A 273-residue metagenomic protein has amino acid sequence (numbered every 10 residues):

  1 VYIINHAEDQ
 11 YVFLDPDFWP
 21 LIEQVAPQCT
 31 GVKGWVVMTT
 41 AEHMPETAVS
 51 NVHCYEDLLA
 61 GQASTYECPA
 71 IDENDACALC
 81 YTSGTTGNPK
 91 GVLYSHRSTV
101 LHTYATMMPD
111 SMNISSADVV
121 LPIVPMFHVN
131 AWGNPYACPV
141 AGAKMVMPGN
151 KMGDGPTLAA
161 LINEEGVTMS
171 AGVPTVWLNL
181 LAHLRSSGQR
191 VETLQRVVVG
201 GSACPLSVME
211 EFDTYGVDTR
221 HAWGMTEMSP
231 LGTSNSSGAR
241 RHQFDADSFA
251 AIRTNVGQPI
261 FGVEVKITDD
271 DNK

Functional and structural regions predicted by a protein language model:
V1-A60, I71: Structural core segment of the AMP-binding/adenylate-forming
V1-Q24, K90-L93, P122, K144-K151 (+1 more regions): Short beta-strand->loop structural element characteristic of the AMP-binding/adenylate-forming
V12, A76, T82-T85, V120 (+8 more regions): Conserved S/T- and glycine-rich ATP-binding loop of Class I adenylate-forming
K33-A41, R220-E227, G257: Beta-strand->loop->alpha-helix junctions that form or flank phosphate-binding loops in nucleotide-handling enzymes
Q62-N74, L79-L121, G133, A143 (+1 more regions): Conserved adenylate-forming
P69-I71, A250-P259: Short Gly/Pro-enriched turn/cap motifs at secondary-structure boundaries
V100-V119, V129-T168, H183: Conserved AMP-binding/adenylation subdomain of ANL enzymes
V140-A143, V167-G172, L178-A251, E264 (+1 more regions): Gly/Ser/Thr-rich phosphate-binding loop
